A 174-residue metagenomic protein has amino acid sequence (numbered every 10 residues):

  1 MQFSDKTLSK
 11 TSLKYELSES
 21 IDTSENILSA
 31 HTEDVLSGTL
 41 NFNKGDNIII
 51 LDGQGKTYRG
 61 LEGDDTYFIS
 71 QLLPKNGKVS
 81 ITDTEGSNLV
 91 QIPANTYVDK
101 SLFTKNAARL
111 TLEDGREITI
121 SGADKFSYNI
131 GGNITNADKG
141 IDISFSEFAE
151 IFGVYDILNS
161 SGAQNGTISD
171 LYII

Functional and structural regions predicted by a protein language model:
M1, T11-L73, S146, F152-I174: Glycine- and aspartate-rich repeat motifs characteristic of hemolysin/RTX-like Ca2+-binding segments in secreted
Q2-K14, K100-T104, R116-D124, T135-E147: Short amphipathic beta-strand/extended segments with alternating polar/hydrophobic composition
S9, D22, K75, T84 (+3 more regions): Short, solvent-exposed coil/turn linker segments
T32, R109-L110, K139, I151: Short stretches within intrinsically disordered, low-complexity N-terminal or propeptide regions
D34-N106, T111, R116-K125: Acidic, glycine-rich calcium-binding repeat modules characteristic of RTX/beta-roll and related beta-solenoid repeat
